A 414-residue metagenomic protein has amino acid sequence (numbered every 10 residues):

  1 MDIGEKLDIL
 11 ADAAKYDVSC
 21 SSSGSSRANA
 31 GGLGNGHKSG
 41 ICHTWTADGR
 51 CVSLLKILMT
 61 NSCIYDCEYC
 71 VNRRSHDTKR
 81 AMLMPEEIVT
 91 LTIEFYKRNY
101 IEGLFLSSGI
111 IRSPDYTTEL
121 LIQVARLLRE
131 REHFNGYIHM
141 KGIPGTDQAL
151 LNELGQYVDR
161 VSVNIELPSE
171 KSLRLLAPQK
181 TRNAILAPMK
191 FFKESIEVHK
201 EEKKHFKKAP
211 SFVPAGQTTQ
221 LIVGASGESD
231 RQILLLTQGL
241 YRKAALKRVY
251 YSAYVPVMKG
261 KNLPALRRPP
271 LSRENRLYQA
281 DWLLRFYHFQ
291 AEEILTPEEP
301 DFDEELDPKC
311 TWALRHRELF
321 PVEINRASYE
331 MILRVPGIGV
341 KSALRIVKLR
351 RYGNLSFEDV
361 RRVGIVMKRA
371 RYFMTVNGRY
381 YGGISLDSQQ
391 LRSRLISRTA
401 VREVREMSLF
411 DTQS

Functional and structural regions predicted by a protein language model:
M1-S62, V366, M374-T375, G382-V401 (+1 more regions): Flexible, acidic/Gly-rich N-terminal and inter-domain linker regions that tether and position cofactor-handling modules
L54, C67, L106, V163 (+3 more regions): Conserved, mostly hydrophobic/aromatic
K56-I57, E86-K97, H205: Short, charged beta->alpha transition segments
I57-E86: Canonical Radical SAM [4Fe-4S] cluster-binding loop centered on the CxxxCxxC motif and its immediate flanking residues
V89, R112-I294: Conserved AdoMet/S-adenosylmethionine-binding subsite of the radical SAM
I93-G109, A280: Short Fe-S-cluster ligation motifs
N262-L333, R369-S414: Long, highly charged, low-complexity intrinsically disordered interaction regions that mediate electrostatic DNA/RNA
V322-L349, G353-Y372: Helix-hairpin-helix
